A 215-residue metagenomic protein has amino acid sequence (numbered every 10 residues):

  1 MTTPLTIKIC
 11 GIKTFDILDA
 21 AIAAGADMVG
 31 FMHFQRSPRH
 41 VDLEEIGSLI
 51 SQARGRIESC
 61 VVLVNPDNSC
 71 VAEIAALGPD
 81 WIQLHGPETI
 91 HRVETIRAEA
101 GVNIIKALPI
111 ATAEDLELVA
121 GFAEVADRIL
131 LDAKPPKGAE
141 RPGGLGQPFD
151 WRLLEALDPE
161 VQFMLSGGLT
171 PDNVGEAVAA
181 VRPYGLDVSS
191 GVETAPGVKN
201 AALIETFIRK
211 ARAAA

Functional and structural regions predicted by a protein language model:
M1-L186, S190-A215: Conserved N-terminal beta1-alpha1 strand-loop-helix module at the mouth
